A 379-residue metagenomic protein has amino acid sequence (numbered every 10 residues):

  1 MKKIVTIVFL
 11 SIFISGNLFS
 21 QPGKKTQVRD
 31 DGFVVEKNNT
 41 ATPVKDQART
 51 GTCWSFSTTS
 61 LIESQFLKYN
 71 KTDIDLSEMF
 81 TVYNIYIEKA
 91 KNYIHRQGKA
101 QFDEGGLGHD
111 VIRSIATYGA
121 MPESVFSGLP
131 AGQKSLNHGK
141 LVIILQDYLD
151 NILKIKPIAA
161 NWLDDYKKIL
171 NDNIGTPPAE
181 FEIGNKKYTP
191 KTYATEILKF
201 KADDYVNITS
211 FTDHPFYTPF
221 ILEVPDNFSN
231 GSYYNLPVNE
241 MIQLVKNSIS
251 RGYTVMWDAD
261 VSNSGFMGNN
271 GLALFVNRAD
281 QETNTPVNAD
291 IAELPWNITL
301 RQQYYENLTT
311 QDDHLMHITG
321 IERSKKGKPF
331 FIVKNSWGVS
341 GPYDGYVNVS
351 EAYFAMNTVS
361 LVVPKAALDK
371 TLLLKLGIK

Functional and structural regions predicted by a protein language model:
M1-G23: Bacterial Sec-dependent N-terminal signal peptides
L18-F19, S135, L274: Residue-level signature of transmembrane alpha-helix interfaces in integral membrane proteins
G23, D164-K379: Active-site signature of cysteine proteases
V28-M256, G341-Y343: Active-site nucleophile-adjacent alpha helix/oxyanion-hole segment immediately C-terminal to the catalytic cysteine
